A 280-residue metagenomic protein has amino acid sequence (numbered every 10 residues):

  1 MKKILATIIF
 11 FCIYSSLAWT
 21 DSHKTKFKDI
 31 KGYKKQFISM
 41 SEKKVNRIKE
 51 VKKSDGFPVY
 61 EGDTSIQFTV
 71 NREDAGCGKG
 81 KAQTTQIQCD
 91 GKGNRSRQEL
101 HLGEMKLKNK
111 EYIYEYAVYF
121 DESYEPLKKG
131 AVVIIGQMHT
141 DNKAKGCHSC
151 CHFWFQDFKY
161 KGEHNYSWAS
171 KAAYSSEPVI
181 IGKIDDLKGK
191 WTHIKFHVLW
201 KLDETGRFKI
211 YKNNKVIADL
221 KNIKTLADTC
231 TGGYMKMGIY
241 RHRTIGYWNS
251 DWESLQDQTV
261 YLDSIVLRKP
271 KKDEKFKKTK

Functional and structural regions predicted by a protein language model:
I4-Y14: Sec-dependent N-terminal signal peptides
W19-K280: Low-complexity, Ser/Thr/Pro/Gly-rich disordered linker/stalk regions
